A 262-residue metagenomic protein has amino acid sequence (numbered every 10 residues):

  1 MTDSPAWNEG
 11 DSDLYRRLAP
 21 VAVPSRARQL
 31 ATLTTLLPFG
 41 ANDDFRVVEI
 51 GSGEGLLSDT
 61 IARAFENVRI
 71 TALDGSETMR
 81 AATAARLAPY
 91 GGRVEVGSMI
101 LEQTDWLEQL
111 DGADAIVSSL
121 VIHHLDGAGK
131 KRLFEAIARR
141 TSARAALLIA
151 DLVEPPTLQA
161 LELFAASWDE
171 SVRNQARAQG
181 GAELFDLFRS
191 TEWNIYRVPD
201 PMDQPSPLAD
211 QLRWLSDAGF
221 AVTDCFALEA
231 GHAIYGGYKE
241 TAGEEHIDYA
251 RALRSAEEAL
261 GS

Functional and structural regions predicted by a protein language model:
M1-L14: N-terminal, positively charged/glycine-rich alpha-helical extensions of SAM-dependent methyltransferases
S25-D43: Conserved alpha-helix/loop element of class I SAM-dependent methyltransferases that forms part of the SAM/SAH-binding
V48, L56-T104: Class I SAM-dependent methyltransferase SAM/SAH-binding core
V117: A conserved beta-strand element that flanks and buttresses the S-adenosyl-L-methionine
K131-A143: A short glycine-rich, Lys/Arg-flanked "PGG" loop and its adjoining helix->strand segment in the class I
R144-L152: Conserved beta-strand signature within the Rossmann-like core of class I S-adenosyl-L-methionine
L152-S216: C-terminal alpha-helical "lid/dimerization" subdomain adjacent to the S-adenosyl-L-methionine
A221-G261: Core SAM-dependent methyltransferase catalytic element
